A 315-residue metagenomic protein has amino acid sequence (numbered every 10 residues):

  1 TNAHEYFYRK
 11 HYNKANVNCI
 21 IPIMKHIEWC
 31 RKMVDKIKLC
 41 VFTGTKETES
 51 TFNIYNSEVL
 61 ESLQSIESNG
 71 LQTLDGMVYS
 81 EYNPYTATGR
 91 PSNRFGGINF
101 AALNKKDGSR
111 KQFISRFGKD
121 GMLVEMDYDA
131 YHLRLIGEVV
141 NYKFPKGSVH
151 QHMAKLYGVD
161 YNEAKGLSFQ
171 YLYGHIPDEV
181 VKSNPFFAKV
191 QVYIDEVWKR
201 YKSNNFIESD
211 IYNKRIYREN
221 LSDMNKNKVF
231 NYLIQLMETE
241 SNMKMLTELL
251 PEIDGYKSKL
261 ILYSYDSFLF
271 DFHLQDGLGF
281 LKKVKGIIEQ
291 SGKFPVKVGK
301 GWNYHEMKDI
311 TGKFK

Functional and structural regions predicted by a protein language model:
T1, K155-Y263, S291-K293, V298-K300 (+1 more regions): Conserved catalytic core of nucleic-acid polymerases
N2-V159, N213-I253, K257-F268, H273 (+1 more regions): Acidic, glycine-rich two-metal-ion catalytic cores of nucleic acid-processing enzymes
H175-D178, L269, Q275: Short acidic, S/G/P-rich loop/turn micro-motifs used as interaction or catalytic elements
V181, G277-L278: Short, charged/polar "capping" segments at the starts of alpha-helices and the immediately preceding loops
